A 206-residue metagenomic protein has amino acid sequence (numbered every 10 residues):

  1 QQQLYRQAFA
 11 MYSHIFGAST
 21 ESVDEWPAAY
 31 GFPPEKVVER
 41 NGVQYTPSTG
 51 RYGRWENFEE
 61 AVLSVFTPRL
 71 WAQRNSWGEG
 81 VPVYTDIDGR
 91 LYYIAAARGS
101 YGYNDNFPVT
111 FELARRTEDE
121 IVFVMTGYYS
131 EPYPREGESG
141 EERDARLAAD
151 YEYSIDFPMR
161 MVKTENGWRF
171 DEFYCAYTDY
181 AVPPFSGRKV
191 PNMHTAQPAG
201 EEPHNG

Functional and structural regions predicted by a protein language model:
Q1-A95: Core segments of small alpha/beta cavity-forming domains
A8, F111-L113, I121-M125, M159-M161 (+1 more regions): Hydrophobic beta-strand residues in large extracellular and virion-surface proteins
M11, A18, R98-G99, F107-V109 (+1 more regions): A generic structural signal for solvent-exposed, polar alpha-helical segments
A28, P33-E39, P132-Y151, P183: Surface-exposed intrinsically disordered loops and tails
Y52-E60, S64-L147: Structured, amphipathic secondary-structure segments that form assembly/contact surfaces in multi-subunit
E152-M193, E201: Short beta-strand edge/turn micro-motifs at domain boundaries
E202-G206: Short, solvent-exposed mixed-charge patches
